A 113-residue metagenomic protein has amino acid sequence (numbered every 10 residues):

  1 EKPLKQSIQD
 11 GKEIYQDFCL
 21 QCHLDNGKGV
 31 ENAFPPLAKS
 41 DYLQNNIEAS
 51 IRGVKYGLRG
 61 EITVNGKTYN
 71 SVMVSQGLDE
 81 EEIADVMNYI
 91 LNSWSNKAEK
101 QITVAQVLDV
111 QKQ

Functional and structural regions predicted by a protein language model:
E1-I14: Electrostatic cytochrome c docking/interface patches
K2, S50, S75-Q76: Flexible gly/pro/ser-rich segments immediately N-terminal to CXXCH heme-c attachment motifs in exported/periplasmic
S7, N46, S50, E82-I83 (+1 more regions): Stable alpha-helical elements in mature extracytoplasmic
G11-D25, M73, V86, I90: The canonical Cys-X-X-Cys-His
Q21-V64: A contiguous binding-surface segment within folded domains or other stable secondary-structure elements
E31-A38, R59-Q111: Axial heme c-ligation environment in periplasmic c-type cytochrome domains
